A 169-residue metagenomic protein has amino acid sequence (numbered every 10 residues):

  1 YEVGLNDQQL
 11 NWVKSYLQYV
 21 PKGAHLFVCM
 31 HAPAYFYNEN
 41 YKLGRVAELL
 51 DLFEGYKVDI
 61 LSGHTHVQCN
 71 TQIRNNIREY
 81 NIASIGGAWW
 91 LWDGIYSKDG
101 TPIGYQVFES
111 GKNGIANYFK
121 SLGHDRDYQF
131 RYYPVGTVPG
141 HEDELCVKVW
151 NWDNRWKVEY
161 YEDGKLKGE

Functional and structural regions predicted by a protein language model:
Y1-Y80, D143: His/acidic metal-ligating clusters that form di-metal
I77-D163: Binuclear metal-dependent phosphoesterase catalytic core
K165-G168: Surface-exposed loop/edge segments in extracytoplasmic proteins
